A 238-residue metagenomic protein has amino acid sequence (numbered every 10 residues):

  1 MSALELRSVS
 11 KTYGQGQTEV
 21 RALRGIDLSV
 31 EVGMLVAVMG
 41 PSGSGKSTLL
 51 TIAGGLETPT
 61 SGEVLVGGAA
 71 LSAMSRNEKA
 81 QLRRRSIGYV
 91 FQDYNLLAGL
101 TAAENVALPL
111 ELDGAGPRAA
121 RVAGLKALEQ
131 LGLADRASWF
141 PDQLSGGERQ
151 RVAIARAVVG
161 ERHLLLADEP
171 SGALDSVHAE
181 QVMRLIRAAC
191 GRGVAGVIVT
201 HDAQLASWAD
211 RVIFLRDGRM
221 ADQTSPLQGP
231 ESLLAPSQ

Functional and structural regions predicted by a protein language model:
M1-T12, D222-Q238: ABC-family P-loop ATPase nucleotide-binding domain
S2-W208, L215: ABC family nucleotide-binding domain
V212-S225: H-loop (His-switch) and adjacent beta-strand-loop-beta switch element of ABC-type ATPase nucleotide-binding domains
